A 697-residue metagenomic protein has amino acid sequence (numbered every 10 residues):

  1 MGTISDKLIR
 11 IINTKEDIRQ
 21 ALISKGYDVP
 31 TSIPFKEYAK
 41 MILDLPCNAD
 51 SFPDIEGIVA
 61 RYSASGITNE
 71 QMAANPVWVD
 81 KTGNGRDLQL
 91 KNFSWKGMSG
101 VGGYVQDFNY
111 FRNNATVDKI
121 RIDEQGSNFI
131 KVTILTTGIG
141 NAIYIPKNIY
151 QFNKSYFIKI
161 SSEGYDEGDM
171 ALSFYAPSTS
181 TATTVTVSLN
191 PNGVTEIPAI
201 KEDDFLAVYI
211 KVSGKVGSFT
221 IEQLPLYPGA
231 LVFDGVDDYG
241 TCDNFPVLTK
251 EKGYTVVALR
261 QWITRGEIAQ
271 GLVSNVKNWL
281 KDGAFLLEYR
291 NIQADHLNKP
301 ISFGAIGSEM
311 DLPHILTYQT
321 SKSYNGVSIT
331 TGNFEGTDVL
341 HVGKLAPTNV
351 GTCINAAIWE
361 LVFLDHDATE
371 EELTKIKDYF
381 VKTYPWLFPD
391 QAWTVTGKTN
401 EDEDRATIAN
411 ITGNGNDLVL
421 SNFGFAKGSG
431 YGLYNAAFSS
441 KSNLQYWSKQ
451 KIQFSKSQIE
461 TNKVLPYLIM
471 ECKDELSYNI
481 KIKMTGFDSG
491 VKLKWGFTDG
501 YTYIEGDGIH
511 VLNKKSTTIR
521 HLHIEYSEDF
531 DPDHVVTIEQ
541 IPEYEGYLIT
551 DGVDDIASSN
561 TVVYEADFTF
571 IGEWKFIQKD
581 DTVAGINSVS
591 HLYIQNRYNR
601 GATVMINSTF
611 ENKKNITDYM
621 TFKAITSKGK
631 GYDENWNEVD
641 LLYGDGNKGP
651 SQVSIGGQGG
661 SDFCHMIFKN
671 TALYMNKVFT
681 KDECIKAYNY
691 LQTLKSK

Functional and structural regions predicted by a protein language model:
G2-N48: Beta-rich interaction/scaffold domains
T3-I9, N13, L43-K131, A176 (+8 more regions): Extracytoplasmic low-complexity segments
N84-Y104, K119, P146-Q151, F157 (+9 more regions): Extracellular glycan-interaction surfaces
T133-L135: Extracellular/lumenal ectodomains of secretory-pathway glycoproteins
G140-P146, K463-I469: Non-catalytic, beta-strand-enriched accessory regions in extracellular/secretory proteins and membrane protein
N333-W359, D365-A368, F610, D645-A672: Extracellular glycan-interaction patches encoded by glycine-rich segments
